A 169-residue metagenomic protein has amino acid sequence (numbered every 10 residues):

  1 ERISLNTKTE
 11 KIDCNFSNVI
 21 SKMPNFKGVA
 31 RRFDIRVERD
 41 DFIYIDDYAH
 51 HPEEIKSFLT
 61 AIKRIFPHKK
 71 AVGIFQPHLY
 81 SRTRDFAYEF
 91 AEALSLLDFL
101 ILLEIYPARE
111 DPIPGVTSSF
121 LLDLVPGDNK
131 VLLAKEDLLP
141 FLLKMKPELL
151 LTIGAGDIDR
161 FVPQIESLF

Functional and structural regions predicted by a protein language model:
E1-F99: Nucleotide phosphate-binding/pyrophosphate-handling subdomain across enzymes that bind or process nucleotide phosphates
T7, A91-E148: C-terminal helical cap/extension that packs against the catalytic core of soluble nucleotide-cofactor enzymes
A30, F66, V125, M145-K146 (+1 more regions): A structural signal for short coil/turn segments at secondary-structure junctions
F33, D47, N129-V131, L150: Generic structural signal for residues in well-ordered beta-strands
H50, P77-L79, Y106-A108, A155-I158: Short glycine-rich anion-binding loops that position phosphate/pyrophosphate groups of nucleotides and phosphorylated
I74, L103, T152-I153: Short hydrophobic segments within beta-strands
T83-R84, D111-P112, R160-Q164: Short glycine-/acidic-enriched loop or helix-start segments at secondary-structure transitions that form or flank
D137-L168: A glycine-rich beta-strand to alpha-helix segment that forms a phosphate/ribose-binding loop at ligand/cofactor sites
